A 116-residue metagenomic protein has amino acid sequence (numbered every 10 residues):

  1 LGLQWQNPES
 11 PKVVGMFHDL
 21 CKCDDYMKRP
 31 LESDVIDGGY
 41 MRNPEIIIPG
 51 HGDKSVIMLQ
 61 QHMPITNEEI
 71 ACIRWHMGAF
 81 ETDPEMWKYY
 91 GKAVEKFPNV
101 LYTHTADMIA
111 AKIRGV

Functional and structural regions predicted by a protein language model:
L1-V116: Divalent metal-dependent catalytic cores for phosphoryl transfer on phosphate-bearing substrates
